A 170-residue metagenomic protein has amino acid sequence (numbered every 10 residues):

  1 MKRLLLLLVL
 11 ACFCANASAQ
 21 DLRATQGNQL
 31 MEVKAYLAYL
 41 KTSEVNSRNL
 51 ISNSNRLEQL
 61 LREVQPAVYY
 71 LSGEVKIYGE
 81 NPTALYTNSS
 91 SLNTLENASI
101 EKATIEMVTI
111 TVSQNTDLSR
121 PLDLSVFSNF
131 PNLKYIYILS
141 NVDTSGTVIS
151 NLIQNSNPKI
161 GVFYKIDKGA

Functional and structural regions predicted by a protein language model:
M1-Q26: Bacterial Sec-dependent N-terminal signal peptides
A11, N129-F130: Intrinsically disordered, low-complexity terminal tails and linkers in eukaryotic proteins, enriched in charged/polar
A17-G79, A170: Sec-dependent signal peptide cleavage junction
R23-M31, V68-S99, T109-D117, V126 (+2 more regions): Concave beta-strand-loop units of leucine-rich repeat
R120-P121: Structural motif corresponding to alpha-helix initiation and N-cap regions
L124-V126, T147-N157: Short, aromatic/basic amphipathic alpha-helical patches
